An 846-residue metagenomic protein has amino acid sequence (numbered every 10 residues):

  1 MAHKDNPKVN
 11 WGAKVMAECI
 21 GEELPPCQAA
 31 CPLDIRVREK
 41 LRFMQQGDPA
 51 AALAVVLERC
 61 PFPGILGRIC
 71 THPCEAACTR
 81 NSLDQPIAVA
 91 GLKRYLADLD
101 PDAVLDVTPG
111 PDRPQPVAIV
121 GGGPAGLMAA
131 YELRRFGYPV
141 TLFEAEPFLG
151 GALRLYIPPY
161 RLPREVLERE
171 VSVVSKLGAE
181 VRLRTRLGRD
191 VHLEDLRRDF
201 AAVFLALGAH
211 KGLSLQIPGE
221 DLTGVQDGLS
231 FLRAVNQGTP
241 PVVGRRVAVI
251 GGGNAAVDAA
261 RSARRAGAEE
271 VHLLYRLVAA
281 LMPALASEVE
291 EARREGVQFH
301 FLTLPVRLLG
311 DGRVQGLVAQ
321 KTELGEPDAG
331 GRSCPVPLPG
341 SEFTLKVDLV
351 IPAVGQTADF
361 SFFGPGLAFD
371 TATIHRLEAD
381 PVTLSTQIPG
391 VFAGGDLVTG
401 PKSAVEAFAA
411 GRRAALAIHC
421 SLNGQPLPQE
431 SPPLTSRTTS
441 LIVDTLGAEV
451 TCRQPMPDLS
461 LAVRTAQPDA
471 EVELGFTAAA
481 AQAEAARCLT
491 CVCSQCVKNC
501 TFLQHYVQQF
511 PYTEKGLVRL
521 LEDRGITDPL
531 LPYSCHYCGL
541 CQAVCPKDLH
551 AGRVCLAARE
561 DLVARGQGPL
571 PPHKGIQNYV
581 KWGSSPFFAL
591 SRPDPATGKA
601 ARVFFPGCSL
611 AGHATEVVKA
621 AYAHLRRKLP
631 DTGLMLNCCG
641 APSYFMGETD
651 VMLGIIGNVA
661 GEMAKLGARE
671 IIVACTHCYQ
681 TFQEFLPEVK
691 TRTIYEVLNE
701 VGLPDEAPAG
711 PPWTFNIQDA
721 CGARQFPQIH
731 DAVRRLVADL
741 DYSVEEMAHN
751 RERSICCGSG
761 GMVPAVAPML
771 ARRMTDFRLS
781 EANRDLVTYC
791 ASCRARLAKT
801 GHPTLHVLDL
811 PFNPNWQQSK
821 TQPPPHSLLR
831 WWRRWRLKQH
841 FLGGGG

Functional and structural regions predicted by a protein language model:
N6-N10, E18-C19, E290-G296, T303-G310 (+3 more regions): Mid-to-C-terminal Rossmann-like scaffold of FAD/NAD(P)H-dependent oxidoreductases
P25-Q28, R38-I217, A483, Q495 (+2 more regions): Iron-sulfur-cluster electron-transfer modules
L96-G110, R169-R189, G212-A266, T371-V382 (+2 more regions): Glycine-rich dinucleotide-binding loop and its adjacent helix/turn
G121-P124, G252-G253, D396: Glycine-rich Rossmann-fold phosphate-binding loop(s) that bind the pyrophosphate of adenine dinucleotide cofactors
P139-L142, E146-L177, V181, V235 (+2 more regions): Rossmann-like dinucleotide-binding cores of NAD(P)H-dependent redox enzymes
D221-R245, P327-P401: FAD-site-proximal beta/loop scaffold in flavoenzymes
F231-T239, L384, E688-P711, H749-E752 (+1 more regions): Short, flexible loop segments at boundaries between secondary-structure elements
L397-G424: A conserved FAD-binding loop/helix module that cradles the flavin
